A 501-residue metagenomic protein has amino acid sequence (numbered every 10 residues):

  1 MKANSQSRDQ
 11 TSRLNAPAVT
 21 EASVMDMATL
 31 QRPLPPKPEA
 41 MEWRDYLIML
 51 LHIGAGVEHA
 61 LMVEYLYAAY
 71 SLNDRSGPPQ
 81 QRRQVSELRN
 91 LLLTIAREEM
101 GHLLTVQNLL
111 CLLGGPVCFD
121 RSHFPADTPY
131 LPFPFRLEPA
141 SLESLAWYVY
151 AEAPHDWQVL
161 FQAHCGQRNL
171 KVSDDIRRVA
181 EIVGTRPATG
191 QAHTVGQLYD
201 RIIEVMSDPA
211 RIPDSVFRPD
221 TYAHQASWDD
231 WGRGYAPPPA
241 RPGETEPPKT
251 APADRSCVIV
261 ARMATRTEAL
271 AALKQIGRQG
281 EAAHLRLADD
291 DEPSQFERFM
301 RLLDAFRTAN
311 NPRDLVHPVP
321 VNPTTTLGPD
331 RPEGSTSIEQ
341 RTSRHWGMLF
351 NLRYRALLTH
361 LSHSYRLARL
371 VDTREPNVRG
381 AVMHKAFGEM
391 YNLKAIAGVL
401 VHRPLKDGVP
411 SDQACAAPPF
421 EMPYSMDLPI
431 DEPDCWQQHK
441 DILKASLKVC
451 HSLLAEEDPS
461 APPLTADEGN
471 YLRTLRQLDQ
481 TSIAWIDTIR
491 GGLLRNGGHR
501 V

Functional and structural regions predicted by a protein language model:
K2-V501: Non-heme di-metal
